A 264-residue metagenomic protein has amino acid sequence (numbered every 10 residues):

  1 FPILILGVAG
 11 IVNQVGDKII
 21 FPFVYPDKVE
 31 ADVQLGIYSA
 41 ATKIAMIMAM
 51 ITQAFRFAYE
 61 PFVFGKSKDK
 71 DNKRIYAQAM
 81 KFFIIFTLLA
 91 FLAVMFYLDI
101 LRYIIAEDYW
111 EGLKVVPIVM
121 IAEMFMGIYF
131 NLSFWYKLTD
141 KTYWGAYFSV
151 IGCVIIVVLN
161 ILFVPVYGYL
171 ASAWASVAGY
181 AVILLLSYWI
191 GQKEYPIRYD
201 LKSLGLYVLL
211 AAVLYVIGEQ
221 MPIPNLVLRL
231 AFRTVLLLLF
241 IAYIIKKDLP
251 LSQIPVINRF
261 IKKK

Functional and structural regions predicted by a protein language model:
F1-Q14, A58, F62-R74, E194-L206 (+1 more regions): Interhelical loop/hinge segments that connect adjacent transmembrane helices in multipass membrane
L4, V8-I20, V24, A54-A58 (+7 more regions): Short helix-kink/termination motifs in transmembrane helices of multi-pass secondary transporters
L6, G10, A45, A49 (+4 more regions): Short runs within selected transmembrane alpha-helices of multi-pass transporters and secretion channels
I19, F23, F62, I100 (+4 more regions): Membrane-interface helix caps of multi-pass small-molecule transporters
V24-Q34, E107-W110: Short extramembrane helix-to-coil loop segments that connect adjacent transmembrane helices in Major
I37-S149: Specific pore-lining/lateral-gate transmembrane helices of multi-pass inner-membrane transport and insertion machines
L88-F91, Y207-G218, R233-I245: Hydrophobic core of alpha-helical transmembrane segments in multi-pass integral membrane proteins
Q220-K264: Membrane-proximal transmembrane or re-entrant/amphipathic helices at the cytosolic face
